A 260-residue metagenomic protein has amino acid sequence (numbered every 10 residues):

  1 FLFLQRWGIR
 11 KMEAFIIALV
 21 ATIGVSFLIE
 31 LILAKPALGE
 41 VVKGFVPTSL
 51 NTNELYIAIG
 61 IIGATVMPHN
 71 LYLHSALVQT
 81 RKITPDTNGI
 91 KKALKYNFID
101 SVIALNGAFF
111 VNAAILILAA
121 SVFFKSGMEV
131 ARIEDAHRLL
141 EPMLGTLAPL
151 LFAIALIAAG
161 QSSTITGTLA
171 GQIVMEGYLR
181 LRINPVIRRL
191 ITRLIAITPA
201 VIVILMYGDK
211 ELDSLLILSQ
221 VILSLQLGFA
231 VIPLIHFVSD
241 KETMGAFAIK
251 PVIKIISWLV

Functional and structural regions predicted by a protein language model:
F1, Q79-P85, I133, G167-T192: Helix-loop-helix connectors at the membrane interface of multi-pass transporters/channels
L2-Q5, V20-V46, L55-A76, P233-E242: Hydrophobic alpha-helical segments and their helix-loop junctions in multi-pass secondary transporters
L4-L33, I249-V260: Membrane-interface loop-to-helix entry segments
I9, L31-I59, T80-I90, G127-I133 (+2 more regions): Inter-helical loop and helix-membrane interface segments of multi-pass membrane transporters/permeases
F15, I183-L194, L215-V260: C-terminal membrane-solvent junction of multi-pass transporters and transport-like membrane proteins
V78-K82, D86-N88, N106-D135: Extracellular/periplasmic helix-exit of transmembrane alpha-helices
F109-L116, A120, P149-G177: Membrane-helix boundary/coupling elements in multi-pass transport proteins
L147-P149, Q161, G177-G208: Loop-to-transmembrane helix boundary motifs in multi-pass membrane proteins
